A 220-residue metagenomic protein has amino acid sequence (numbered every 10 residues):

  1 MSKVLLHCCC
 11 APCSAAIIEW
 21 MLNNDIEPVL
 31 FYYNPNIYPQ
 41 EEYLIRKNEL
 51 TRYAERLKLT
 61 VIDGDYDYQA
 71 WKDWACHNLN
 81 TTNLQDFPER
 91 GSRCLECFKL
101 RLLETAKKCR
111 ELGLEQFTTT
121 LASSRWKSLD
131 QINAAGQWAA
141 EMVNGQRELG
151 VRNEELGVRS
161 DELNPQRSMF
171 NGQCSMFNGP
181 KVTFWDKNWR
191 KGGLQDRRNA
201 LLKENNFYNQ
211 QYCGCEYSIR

Functional and structural regions predicted by a protein language model:
M1, M142-K181: Intrinsic disorder/low-complexity segments
M1-G145, N178-R220: Nucleotide-activated chemistry modules centered on ATP-dependent adenylation/adenylyltransferase
